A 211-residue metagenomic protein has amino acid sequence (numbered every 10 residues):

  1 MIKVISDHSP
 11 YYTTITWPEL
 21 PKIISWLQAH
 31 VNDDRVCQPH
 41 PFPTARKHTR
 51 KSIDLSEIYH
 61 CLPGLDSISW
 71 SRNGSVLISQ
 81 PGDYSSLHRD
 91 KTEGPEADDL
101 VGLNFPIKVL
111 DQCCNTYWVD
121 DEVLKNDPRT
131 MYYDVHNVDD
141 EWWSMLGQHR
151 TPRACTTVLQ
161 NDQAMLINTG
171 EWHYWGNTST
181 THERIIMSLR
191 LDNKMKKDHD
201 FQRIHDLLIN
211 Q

Functional and structural regions predicted by a protein language model:
M1-V76, Y84-S85: Non-heme Fe(II)/2-oxoglutarate
V4-I5, P63-S69, D90-A97, T156-V158 (+1 more regions): A general structural signal for short secondary-structure junctions and capping/turn motifs
I15-P18, I107, L189-N193: Short beta-strand-to-loop capping motifs
E19-P21, G82-D83, E93, D111 (+2 more regions): Residues that cap or initiate secondary-structure elements
S67-I68, K108-C113, K194-K196: Secondary-structure boundary elements
R72, D99-V101, E183-M187: Residues that flank catalytic or metal-binding motifs in active/ligand-binding sites
S75-L159: Catalytic core of non-heme Fe(II) oxygenases with the double-stranded beta-helix
D134-Q211: Catalytic core of Fe(II)/2-oxoglutarate
